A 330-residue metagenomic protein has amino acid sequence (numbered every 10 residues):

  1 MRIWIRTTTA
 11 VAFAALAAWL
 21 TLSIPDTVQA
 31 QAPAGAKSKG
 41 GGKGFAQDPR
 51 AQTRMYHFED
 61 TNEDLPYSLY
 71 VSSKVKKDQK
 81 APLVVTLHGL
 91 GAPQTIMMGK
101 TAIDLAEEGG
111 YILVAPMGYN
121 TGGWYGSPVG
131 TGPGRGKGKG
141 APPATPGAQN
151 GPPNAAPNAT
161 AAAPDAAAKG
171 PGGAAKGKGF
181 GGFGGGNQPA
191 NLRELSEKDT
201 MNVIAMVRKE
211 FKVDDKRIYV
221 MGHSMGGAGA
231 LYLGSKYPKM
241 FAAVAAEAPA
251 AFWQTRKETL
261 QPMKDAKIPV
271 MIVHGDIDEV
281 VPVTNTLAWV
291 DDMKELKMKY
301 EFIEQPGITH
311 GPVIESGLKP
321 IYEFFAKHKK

Functional and structural regions predicted by a protein language model:
M1-A14, T21: Bacterial N-terminal signal peptides that target proteins for export
I24-L83, T95, G147-Q188, L192 (+6 more regions): A domain-start/cap signature at the N-terminus of enzymes
V75-G126, W253-Q254, E279-V280: Short substrate-entry loop that stabilizes the transition state in hydrolases
Q79-L83, E108-L113, D214-I218, K239-A243 (+2 more regions): Loop/turn elements at helix/coil->beta-strand transitions in domains of secreted/extracellular proteins
T86-G91, R208-F211, H223-A230, G234-S235 (+4 more regions): Cell-envelope and extracellular/periplasmic
M97, R208-E210, K216-D265: Primarily recognizes the serine-hydrolase "nucleophile elbow" in alpha/beta-hydrolase and SGNH/GDSL folds
K100, E197, M201, L231 (+2 more regions): Short, surface-exposed alpha-helical segments at coil->helix boundaries
A243-S316: The feature captures the conserved acid-bearing segment of alpha/beta-hydrolase catalytic domains
